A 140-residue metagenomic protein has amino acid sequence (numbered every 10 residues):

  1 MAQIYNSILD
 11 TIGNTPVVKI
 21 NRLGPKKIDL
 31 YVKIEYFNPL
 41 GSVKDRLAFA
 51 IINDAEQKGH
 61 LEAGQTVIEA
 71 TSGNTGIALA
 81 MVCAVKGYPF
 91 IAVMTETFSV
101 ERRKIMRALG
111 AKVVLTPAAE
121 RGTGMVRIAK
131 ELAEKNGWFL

Functional and structural regions predicted by a protein language model:
M1-L140: PLP-dependent amino-acid enzyme catalytic core
